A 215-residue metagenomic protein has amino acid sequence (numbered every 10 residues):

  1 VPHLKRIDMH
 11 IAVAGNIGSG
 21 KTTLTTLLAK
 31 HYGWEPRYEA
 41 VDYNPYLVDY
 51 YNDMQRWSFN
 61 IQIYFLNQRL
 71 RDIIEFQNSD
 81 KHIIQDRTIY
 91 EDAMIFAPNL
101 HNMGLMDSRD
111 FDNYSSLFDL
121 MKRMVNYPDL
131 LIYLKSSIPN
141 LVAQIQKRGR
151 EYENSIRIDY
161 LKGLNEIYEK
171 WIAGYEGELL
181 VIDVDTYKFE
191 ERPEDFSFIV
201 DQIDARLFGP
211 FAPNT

Functional and structural regions predicted by a protein language model:
V13: Hydrophobic anchor at the beta1->P-loop junction of P-loop NTPases
N16: P-loop (Walker A) phosphate-binding loop of NTP-binding proteins
K21: Conserved lysine of the Walker
L24-T25: Post-Walker A alpha-helix
K30-Q68: Conserved substrate/cofactor phosphate-moiety recognition/catalytic segment in nucleotide-dependent phosphotransferases
W57, I61-N126: Glycine-rich phosphate-binding loop used to anchor ATP phosphates in small-molecule kinases, encompassing both
I95-I167: A glycine- and Lys/Arg-enriched "phosphate-lid" helix/loop adjacent to the NTP-binding pocket of small-molecule kinases
V142-T215: NTP-dependent small-molecule kinase module
